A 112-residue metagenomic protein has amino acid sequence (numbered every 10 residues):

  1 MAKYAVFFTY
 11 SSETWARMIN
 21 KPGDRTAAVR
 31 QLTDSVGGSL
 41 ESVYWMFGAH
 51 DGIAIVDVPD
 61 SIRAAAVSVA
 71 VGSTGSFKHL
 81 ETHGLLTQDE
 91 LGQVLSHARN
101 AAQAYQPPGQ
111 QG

Functional and structural regions predicted by a protein language model:
M1-G112: A compositional/biophysical signature of low hydrophobicity enriched in polar/charged and small residues
